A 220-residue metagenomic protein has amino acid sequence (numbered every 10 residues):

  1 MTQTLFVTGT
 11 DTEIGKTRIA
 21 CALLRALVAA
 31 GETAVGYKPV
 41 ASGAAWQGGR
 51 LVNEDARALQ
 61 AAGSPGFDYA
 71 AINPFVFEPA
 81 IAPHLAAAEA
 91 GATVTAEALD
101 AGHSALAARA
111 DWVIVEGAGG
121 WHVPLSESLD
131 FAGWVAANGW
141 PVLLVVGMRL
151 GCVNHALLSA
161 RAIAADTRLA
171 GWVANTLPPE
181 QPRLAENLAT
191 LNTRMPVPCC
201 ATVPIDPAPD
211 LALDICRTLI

Functional and structural regions predicted by a protein language model:
F6-A20: Glycine-rich phosphate-binding P-loop
R18-T93, E97, G102-A105: N-terminal phosphate/diphosphate-binding loop that engages ATP/GTP or pyrophosphate donors across diverse enzyme folds
A34, V113, V142, L169-A170: Hydrophobic anchor at the start of a short beta-strand that flanks the dinucleotide cofactor-binding loop
K38, L143-V146, A170-T176: Short internal beta-strands
L99, H103-S126: Switch II (G3) loop of P-loop NTPases
S126-R149: Inter-motif core of Ras-like GTPase G domains
A160-I220: C-terminal lobe/tail of nucleotide-utilizing enzymes
